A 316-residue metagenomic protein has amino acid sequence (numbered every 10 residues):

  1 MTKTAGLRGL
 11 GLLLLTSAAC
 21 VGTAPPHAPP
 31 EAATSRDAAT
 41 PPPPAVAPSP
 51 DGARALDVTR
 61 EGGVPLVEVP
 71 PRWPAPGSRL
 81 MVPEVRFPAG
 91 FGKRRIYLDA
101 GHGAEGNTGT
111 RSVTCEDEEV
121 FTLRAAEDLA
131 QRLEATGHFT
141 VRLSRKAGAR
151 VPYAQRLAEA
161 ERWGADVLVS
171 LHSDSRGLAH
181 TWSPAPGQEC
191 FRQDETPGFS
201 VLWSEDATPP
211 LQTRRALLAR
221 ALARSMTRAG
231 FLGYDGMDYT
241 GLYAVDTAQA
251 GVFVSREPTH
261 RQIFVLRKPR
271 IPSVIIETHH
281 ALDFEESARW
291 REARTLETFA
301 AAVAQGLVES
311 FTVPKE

Functional and structural regions predicted by a protein language model:
K3-L13, C20-E316: Catalytic-site microenvironment of enzymes that process N-acetyl-hexosamine-containing cell-wall polysaccharides
